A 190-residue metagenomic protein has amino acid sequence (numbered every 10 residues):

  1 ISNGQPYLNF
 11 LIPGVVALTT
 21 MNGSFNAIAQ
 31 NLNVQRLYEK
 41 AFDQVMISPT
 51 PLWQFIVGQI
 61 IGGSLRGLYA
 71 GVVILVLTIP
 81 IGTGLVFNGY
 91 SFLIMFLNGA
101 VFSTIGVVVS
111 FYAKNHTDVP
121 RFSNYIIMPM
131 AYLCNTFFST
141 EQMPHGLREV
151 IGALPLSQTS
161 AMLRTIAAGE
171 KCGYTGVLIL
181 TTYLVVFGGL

Functional and structural regions predicted by a protein language model:
I1-R36, T83-S91, R121, Q142 (+1 more regions): Transmembrane helix-boundary elements of multi-pass transport/secretion proteins, especially ABC-type permease modules
Y7-P80, G106, Y125-I126, A131: Hydrophobic alpha-helical transmembrane segments of multi-pass membrane transport proteins
A17-M21, A29, N33, L65 (+6 more regions): Residue-level hotspots within pore-lining transmembrane alpha-helices of multi-pass secondary transporters
L18, V34, T78-I79, T83 (+5 more regions): Transmembrane helix-loop junction
A27-N31, Q35, T104-Y112, Q142 (+1 more regions): Membrane-spanning helices that line or support transport/gating and their immediate boundary helices in channels
N31, Q35-Y38, H116-V119, T136 (+2 more regions): Intracellular alpha-helical coupling/juxtamembrane segments of multi-pass membrane proteins
L52, I56-S123, E170-L190: Alpha-helical transmembrane segments and their short interhelical loops
Y132, T136-G176: Short hydrophobic, aromatic-rich alpha-helical segments embedded in or entering the lipid bilayer of multi-pass
